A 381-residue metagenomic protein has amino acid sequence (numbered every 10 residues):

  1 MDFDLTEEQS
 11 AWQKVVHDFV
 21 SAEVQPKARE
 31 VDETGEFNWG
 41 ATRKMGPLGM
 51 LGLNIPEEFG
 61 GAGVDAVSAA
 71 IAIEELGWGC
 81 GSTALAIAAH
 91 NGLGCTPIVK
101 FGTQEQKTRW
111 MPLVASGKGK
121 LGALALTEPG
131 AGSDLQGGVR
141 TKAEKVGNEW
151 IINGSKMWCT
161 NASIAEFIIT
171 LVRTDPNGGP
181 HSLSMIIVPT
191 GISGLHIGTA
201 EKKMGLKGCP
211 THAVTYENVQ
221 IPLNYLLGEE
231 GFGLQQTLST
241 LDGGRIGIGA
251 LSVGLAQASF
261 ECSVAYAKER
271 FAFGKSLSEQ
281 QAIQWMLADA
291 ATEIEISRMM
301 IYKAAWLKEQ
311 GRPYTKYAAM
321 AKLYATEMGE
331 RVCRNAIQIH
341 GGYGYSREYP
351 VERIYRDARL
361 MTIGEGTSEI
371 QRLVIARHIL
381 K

Functional and structural regions predicted by a protein language model:
M1-A89, F101-Q106, G117, K145-E149 (+3 more regions): Alpha-helical interface subdomain recognition
G49, I73-G77, V172, V188-S193 (+1 more regions): Short Ser/Thr-interspersed hydrophobic loop/turn segments at strand-loop and sheet-helix junctions that line or gate
V64-D65, D134-G137, N161-E166, G179-S182 (+2 more regions): Short glycine/proline-enriched turns and hinge-like loops at secondary-structure junctions
G92-K100: Helix-loop "lid/cap" segments that line or gate small-molecule binding pockets
G117-T127: A short, Trp-centered hydrophobic/proline-enriched beta-strand micro-motif
A131-L135, W150: Hydrophobic, small-residue-rich alpha-helical packing segments that form membrane-like cores
G138-R140, G191-P222: Flexible, small-/acidic-enriched active-site or ligand-binding loops
E149, N153-I197: A short core secondary-structure module
